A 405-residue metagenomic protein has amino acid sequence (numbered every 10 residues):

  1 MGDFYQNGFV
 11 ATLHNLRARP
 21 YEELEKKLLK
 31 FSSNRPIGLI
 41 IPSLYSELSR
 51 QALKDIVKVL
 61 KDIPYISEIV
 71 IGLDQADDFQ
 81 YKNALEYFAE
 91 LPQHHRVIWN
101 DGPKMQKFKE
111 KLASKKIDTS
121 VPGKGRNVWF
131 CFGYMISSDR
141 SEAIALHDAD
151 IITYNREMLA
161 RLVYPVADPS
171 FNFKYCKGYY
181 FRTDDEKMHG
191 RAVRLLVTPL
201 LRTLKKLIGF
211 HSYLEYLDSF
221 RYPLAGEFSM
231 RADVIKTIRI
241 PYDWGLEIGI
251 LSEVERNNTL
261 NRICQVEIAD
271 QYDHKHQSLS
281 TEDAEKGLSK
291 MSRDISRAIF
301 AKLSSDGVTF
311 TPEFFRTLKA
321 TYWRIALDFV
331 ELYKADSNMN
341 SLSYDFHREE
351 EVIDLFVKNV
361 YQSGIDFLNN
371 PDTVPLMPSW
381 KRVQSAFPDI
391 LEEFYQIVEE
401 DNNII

Functional and structural regions predicted by a protein language model:
M1-A18, P92, S278-I405: Terminal low-complexity segments of carbohydrate-biosynthetic enzymes
M1-D62: N-proximal low-complexity "stem/linker" segments adjacent to membrane-targeting elements
Q80-S141: Active-site-proximal specificity loops/subdomain of glycosyltransferases
S138-I152: Short beta-strand-to-loop acidic/aromatic patch adjacent to the donor-nucleotide binding site
I152-R182: Conserved donor-nucleotide/metal-binding helix-loop-beta segment in metal-dependent transferases, i.e., the alpha-helix
D185-R191, I208-E227: A recurrent flexible, glycine/aromatic-enriched loop bordering the glycosyltransferase active site that acts as
Y242, L251-Q271: Catalytic donor-sugar/metal-binding loop of nucleotide-sugar-dependent glycosyltransferases
C264-E285: Active-site donor/metal-binding and catalytic loop motifs of nucleotide-sugar-dependent glycosylation enzymes
